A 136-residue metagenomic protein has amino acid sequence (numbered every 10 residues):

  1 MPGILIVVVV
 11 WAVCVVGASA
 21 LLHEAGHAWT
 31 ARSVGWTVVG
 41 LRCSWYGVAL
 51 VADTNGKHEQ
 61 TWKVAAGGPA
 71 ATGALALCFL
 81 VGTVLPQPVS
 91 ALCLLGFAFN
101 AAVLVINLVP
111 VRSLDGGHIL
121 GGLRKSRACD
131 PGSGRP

Functional and structural regions predicted by a protein language model:
M1-P2, A76-Q87: Juxtamembrane "helix exit" motif at the C-terminal ends of alpha-helical transmembrane segments in multi-pass membrane
P2-L22, L92-I106: Membrane-embedded alpha-helical segments that form the functional core of polytopic membrane enzymes, especially those
P2-L5, A49-K57, P88-C93: Helix-boundary and loop/linker segments of multi-pass membrane transporters
V8-T61: Small-residue-rich helix-interface/hinge motifs
W29, G35-L41, N107-P131: Juxtamembrane/interfacial segments flanking transmembrane helices
E59-L75: Membrane-interface loop-to-helix entry segments
E59-W62, P131-P136: Membrane-interface alpha-helices at helix entry/exit sites of multi-pass transporters
A70, A74-L80, F99-A101: Membrane-embedded and juxtamembrane structural elements of multi-pass membrane proteins
